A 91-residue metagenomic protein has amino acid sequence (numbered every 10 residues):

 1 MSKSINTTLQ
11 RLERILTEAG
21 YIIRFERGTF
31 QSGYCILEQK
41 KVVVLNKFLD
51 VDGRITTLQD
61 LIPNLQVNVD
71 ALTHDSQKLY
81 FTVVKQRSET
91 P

Functional and structural regions predicted by a protein language model:
M1-V44, L49-T57, L65-P91: Active-site hotspot residues in diverse enzymes, especially metal/ion-binding acidic/histidine motifs
